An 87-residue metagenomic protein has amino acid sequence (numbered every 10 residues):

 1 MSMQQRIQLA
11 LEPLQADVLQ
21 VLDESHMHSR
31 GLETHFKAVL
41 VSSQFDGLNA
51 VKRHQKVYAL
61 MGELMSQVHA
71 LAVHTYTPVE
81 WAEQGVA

Functional and structural regions predicted by a protein language model:
M1-Q20: N-proximal, solvent-exposed amphipathic alpha-helical segments enriched in charged/polar residues
Q4, H35, H54-Y58: Short amphipathic alpha-helical segment that frequently serves as the phosphate-/nucleotide-binding helix
A16-V21, V68-A72: A short coil-to-beta-strand element that immediately follows conserved catalytic motifs
D17-F36: Short edge beta-strands and adjacent turn/loop segments
L22, V39-V41, H74-Y76: Solvent-exposed beta-strand sheet faces enriched in polar/charged residues
F36-A50: A short interface-forming secondary-structure element
Q55-A87: C-terminal structural segments of small proteins and small subunits
